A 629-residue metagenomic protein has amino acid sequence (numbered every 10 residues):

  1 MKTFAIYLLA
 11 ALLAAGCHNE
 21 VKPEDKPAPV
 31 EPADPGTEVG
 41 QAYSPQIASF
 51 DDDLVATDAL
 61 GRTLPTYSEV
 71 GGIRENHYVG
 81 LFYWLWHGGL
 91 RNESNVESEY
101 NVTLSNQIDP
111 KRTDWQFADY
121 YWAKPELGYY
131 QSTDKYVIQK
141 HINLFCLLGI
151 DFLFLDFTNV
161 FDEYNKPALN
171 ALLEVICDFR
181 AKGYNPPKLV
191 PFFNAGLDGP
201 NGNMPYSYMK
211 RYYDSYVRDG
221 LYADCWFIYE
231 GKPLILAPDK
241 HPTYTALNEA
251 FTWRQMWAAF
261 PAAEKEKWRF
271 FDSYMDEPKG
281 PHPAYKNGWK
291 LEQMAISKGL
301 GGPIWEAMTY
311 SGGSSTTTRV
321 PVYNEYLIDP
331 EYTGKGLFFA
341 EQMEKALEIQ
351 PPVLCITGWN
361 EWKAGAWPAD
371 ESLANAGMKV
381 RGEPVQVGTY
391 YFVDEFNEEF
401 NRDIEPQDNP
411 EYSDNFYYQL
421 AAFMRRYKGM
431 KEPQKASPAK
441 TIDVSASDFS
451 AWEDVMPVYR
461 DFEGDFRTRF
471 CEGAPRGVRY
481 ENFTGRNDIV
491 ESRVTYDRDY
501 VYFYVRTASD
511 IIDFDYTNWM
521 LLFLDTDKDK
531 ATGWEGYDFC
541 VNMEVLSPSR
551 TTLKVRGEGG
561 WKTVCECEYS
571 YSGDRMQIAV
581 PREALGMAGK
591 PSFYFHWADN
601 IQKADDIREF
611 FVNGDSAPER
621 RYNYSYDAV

Functional and structural regions predicted by a protein language model:
M1-L8: Sec-dependent signal peptide recognition, specifically the positively charged N-region followed immediately by
L13-G16: C-terminal motif of bacterial Sec signal peptides marking the signal peptidase cleavage site
H18-E24: Bacterial lipoprotein signal-peptidase II cleavage site
E31-I442, D448, I511, G536 (+4 more regions): Glycan-processing catalytic domains of CAZymes
Q434-D454, F523-S547, G573, E583-V629: Acidic/polar low-complexity flexible segments
S447, D499-S509, M576-R582: Short, well-ordered beta-strand segments enriched in hydrophobic/aromatic residues
V490-R493, V564-Y569: Beta-strand-rich interaction surfaces with strong enrichment in secreted/lumenal proteins
F514-L521: Short coil-to-beta strand junction motifs in C2/discoidin
